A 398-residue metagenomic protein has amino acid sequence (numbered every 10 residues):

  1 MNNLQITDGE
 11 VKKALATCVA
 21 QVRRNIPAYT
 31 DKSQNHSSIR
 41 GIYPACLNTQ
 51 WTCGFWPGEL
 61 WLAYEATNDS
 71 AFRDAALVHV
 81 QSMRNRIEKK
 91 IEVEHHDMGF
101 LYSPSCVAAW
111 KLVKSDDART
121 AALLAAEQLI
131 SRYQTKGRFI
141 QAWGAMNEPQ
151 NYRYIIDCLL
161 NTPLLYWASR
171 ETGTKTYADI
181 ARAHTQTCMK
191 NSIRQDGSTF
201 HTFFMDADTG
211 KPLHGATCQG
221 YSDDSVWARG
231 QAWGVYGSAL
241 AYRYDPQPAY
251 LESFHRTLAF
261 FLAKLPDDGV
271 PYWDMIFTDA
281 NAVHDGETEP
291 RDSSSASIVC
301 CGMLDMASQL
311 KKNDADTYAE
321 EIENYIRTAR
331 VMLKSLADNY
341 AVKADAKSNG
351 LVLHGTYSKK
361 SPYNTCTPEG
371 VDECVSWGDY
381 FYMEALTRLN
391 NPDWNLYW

Functional and structural regions predicted by a protein language model:
M1-W398: Glycan-recognition and catalytic cores of secretory/periplasmic carbohydrate-active enzymes
